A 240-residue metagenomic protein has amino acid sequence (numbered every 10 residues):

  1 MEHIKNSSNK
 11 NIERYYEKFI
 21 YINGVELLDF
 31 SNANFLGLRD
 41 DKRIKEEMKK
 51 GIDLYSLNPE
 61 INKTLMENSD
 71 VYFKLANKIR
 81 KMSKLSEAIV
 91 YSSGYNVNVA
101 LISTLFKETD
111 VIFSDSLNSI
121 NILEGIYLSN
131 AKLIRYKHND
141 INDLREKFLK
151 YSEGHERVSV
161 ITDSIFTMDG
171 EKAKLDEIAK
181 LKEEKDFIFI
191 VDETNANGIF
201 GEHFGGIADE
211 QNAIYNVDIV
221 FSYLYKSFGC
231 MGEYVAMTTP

Functional and structural regions predicted by a protein language model:
M1-N58, F187: N-terminal "arm"/small-domain region of PLP-dependent enzymes with the aminotransferase-like
E46-G94: Conserved N-terminal alpha-helix of the aminotransferase class I/II PLP-enzyme fold
S93, F113-N130: Substrate-binding/gating loop at the entrance of the active-site cleft, primarily in PLP-dependent aminotransferase-like
L101-I120, I141: Conserved PLP-anchoring active-site segment centered on the Schiff-base-forming lysine
L128-N130, K185, N216: Short, structured coil segments at secondary-structure junctions
I134, H138-V191: Active-site phosphate-binding strand-loop segment of PLP-dependent enzymes
D209-P240: Active-site PLP attachment segment
